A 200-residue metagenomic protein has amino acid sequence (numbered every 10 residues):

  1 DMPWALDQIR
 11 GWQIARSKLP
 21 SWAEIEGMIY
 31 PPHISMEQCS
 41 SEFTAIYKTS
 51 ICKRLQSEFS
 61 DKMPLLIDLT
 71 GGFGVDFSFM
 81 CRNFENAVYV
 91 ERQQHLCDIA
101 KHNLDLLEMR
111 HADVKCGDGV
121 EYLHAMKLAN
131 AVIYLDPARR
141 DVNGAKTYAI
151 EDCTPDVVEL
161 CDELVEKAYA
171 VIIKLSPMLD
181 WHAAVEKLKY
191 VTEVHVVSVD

Functional and structural regions predicted by a protein language model:
D1-D200: SAM-dependent transferase fold signal centered on methyltransferase-like domains, encompassing both Class I
